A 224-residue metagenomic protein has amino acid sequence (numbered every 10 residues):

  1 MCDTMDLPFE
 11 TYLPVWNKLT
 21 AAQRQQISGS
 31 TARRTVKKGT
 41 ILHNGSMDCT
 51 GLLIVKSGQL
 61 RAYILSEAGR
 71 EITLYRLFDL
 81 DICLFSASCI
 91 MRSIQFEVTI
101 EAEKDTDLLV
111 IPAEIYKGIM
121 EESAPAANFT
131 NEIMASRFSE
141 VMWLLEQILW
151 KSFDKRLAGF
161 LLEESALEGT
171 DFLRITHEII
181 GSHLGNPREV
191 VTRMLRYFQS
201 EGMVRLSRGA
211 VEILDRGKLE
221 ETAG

Functional and structural regions predicted by a protein language model:
M1-K37, L77, I82, A87-M91: Cyclic nucleotide-binding regulatory module and flanking cytosolic helices
Q23, Y75-E132: Cyclic-nucleotide recognition modules
T40-A102: Cyclic nucleotide-binding regulatory domains
S57, E114-I115, E178, G217: Alpha-helix/helix-capping structural signal
E103, E121-N186: Polybasic "coupling" helices that flank or enter modular domains
F153, L162-G224: Phosphate-/nucleic-acid-contacting segments
